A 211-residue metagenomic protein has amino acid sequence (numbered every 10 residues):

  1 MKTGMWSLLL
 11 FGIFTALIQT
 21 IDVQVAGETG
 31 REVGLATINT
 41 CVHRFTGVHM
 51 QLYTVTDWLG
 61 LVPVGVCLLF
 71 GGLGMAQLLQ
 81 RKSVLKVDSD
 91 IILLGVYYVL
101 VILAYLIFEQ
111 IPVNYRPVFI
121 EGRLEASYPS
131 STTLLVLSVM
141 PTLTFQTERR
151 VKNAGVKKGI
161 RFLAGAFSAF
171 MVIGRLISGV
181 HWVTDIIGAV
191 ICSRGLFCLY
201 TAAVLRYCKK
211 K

Functional and structural regions predicted by a protein language model:
M1-C67, E109-I120: N-terminal transmembrane-helix/juxtamembrane module of multi-pass inner/ER membrane proteins
K2-M5, L9, I18-D22, I120-K211: Membrane-embedded catalytic cores of phosphoryl/pyrophosphoryl-handling enzymes
L8-G12, V62-V66, L94-L106, V190 (+1 more regions): Alpha-helical transmembrane spans of integral membrane proteins, capturing the lipid-embedded, hydrophobic core of TM
A26-E28, M75-I160: Membrane-interface loops
R31-A36, K86, V183-T184, G188: Proteins with a high burden of low-complexity, intrinsically disordered sequence enriched in S/T/G/P/A and R, requiring
H49-T56, K82, K86, D90 (+3 more regions): Membrane-helix interfacial "entry" motifs
T56-V64, I92, V96, S131 (+2 more regions): Alpha-helical transmembrane segments of integral membrane proteins, emphasizing hydrophobic/aromatic residues
V66-A76: Central hydrophobic cores of alpha-helical transmembrane segments in multi-pass inner-membrane proteins across all
